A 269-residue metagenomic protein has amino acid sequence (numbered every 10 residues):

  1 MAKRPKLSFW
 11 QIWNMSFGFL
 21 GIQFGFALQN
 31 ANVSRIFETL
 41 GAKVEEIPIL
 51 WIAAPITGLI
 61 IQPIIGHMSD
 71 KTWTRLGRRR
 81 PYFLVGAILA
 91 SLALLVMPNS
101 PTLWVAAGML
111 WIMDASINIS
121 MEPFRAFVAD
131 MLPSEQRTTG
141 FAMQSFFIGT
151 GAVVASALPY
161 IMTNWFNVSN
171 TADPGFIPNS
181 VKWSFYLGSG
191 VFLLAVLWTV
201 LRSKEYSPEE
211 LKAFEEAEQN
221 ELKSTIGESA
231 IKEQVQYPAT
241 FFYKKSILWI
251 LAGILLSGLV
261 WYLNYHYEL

Functional and structural regions predicted by a protein language model:
M1-F9, P101-G108, I119-S120, F124 (+1 more regions): Intracellular loop-helix junctions on the cytosolic face of multi-pass helical membrane proteins
A2-T57, L248-G253, S257-L269: Helix-loop boundary and gating motifs at the non-cytosolic
I22, A54, M113, Q144-I148: Structural signature of transmembrane alpha-helices in multi-pass secondary transporters
I22, F26, I112-F124: Core transmembrane helices of Major Facilitator Superfamily
G41-A42, S69, W73, S116 (+2 more regions): Short helix-loop-helix connector
I47-T72, L92, V153-S156: Central cavity-lining transmembrane alpha-helices of secondary-active solute carriers, predominantly the Major
P81-T102: C-terminal ends and interior cores of transmembrane alpha-helices in multi-pass membrane transporters/permeases
